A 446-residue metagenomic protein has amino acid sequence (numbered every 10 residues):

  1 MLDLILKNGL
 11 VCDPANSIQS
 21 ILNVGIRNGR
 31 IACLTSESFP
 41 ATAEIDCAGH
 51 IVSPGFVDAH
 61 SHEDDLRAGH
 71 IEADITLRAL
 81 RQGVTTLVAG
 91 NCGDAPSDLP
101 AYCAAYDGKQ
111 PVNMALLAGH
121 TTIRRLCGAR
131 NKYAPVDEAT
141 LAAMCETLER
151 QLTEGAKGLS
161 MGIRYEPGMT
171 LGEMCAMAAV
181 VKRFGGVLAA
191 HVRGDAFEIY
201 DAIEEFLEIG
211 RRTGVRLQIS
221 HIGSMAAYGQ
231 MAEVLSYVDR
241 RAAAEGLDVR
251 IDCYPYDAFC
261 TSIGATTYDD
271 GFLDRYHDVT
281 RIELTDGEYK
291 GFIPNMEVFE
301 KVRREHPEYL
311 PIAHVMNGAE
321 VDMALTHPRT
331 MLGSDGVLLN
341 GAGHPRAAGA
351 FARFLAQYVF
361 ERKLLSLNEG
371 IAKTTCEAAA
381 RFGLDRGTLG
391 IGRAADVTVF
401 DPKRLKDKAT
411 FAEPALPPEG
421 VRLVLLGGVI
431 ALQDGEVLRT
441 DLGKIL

Functional and structural regions predicted by a protein language model:
M1-P40, G370, L384, R404-T410: N-terminal metal-binding scaffold of metallo-dependent hydrolase/deaminase domains
L2-N8, F39-T85: Replace "His-x-His-based motif
D3, G29, L332, A379 (+1 more regions): Structural signature of the urease/amidohydrolase superfamily beta/alpha-barrel
G55-A59, L87-A89, M114-A118, L159-M161 (+4 more regions): Hydrophobic faces of well-ordered beta-strands that scaffold small-molecule active sites in alpha/beta enzyme cores
S61, I71-S160, L247, Y256: Divalent-metal coordination cores built from histidine and acidic residues
R130, P135, M144-K157, R164 (+1 more regions): Active-site neighborhoods of metal-dependent hydrolases
R150-F206: Divalent metal-binding pocket/active-site signature
V315, D322-R329, S334-D335, V397-K444: C-terminal cap of metal-dependent C-N hydrolases
